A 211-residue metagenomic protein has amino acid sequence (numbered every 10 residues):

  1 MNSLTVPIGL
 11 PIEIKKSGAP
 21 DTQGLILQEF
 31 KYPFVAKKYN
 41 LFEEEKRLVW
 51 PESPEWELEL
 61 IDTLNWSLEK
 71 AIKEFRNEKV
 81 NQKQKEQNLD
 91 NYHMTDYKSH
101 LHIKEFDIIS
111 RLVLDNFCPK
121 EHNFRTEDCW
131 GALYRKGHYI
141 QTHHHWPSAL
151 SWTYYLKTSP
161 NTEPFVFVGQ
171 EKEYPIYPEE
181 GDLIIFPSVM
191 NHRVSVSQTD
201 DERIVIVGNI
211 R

Functional and structural regions predicted by a protein language model:
S3-H122, Y139: Non-heme Fe(II)/2-oxoglutarate
H102, F106, H145, T199: Aromatic-acidic/polar surface patches that form glycan- and anion
H122-V196, E202-V205: Catalytic core of non-heme Fe(II) oxygenases with the double-stranded beta-helix
